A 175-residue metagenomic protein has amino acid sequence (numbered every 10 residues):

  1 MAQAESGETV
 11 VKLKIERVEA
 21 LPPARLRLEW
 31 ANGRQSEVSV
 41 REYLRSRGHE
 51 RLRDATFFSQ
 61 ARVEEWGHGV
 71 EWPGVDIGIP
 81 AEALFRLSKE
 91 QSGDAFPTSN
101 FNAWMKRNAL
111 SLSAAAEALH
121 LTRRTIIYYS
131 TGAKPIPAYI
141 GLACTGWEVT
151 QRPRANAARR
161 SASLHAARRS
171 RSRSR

Functional and structural regions predicted by a protein language model:
M1-R175: Motif-centric detector for short Cys/His coordination patterns
